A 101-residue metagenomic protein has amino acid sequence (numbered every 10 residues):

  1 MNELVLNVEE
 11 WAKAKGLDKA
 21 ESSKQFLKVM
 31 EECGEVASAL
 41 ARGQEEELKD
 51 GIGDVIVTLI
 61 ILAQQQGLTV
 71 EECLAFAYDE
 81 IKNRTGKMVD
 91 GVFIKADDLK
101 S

Functional and structural regions predicted by a protein language model:
M1-I52, I56-S101: Flexible "arm" and connector segments at domain edges
